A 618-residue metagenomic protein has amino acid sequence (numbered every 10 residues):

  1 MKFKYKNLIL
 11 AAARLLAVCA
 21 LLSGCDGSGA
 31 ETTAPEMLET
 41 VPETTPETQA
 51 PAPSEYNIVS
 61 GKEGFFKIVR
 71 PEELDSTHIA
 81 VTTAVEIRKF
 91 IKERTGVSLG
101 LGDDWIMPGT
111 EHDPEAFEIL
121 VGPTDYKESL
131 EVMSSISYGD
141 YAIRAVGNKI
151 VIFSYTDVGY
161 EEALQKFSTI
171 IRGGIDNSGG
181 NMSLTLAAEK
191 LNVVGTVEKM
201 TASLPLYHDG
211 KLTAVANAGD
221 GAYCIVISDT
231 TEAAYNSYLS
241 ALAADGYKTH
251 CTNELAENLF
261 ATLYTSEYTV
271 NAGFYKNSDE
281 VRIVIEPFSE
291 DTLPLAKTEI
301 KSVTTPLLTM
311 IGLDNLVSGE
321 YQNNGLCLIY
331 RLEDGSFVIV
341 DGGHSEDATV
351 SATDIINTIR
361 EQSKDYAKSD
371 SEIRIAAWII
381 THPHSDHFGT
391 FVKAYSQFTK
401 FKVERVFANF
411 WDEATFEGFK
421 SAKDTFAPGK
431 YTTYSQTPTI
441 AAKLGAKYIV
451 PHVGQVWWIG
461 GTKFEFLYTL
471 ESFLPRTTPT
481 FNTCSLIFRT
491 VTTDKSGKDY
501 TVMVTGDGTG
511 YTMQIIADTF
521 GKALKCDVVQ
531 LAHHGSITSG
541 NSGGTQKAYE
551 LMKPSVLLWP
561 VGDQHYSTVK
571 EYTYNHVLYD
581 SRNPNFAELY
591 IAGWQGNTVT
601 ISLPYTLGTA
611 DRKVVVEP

Functional and structural regions predicted by a protein language model:
L21-G24: C-terminal motif of bacterial Sec signal peptides marking the signal peptidase cleavage site
D26-S28: Bacterial signal peptide processing site
A50-R70, K190-V226, R282-L293: Compositionally biased P/S/T/G-rich terminal and signal peptide-adjacent segments that lie outside catalytic cores
A50-V194: Solvent-exposed alpha-helical segments and adjacent loops that form catalytic or protein-interaction surfaces
T213-Y275: A cross-family detector of function-defining hotspots
D291-I373, A442-K443, K447-K525, V599-P618: Core dinuclear metal-dependent hydrolase active-site scaffold
G335, T349-A408, F520-S536, K553-L557: Active-site metal-binding motif and surrounding structural segment of the metallo-beta-lactamase
R405, E413-E465, R476-T480, I515 (+1 more regions): Binuclear metal-ion centers of metallo-dependent hydrolases, dominated by the metallo-beta-lactamase
